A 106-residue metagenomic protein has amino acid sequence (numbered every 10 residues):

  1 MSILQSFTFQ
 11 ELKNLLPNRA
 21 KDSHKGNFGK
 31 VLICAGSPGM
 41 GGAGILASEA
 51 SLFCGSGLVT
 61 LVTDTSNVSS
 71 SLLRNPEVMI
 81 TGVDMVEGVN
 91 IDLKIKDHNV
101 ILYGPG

Functional and structural regions predicted by a protein language model:
M1-G106: Small-residue (G/A/S/T)-rich helix-start motifs and N-terminal tracts that mark the onset
